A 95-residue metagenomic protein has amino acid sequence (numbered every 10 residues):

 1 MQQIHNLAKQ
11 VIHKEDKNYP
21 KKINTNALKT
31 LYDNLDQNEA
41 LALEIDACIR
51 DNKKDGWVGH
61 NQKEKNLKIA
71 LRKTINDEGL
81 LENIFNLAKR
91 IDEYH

Functional and structural regions predicted by a protein language model:
M1-H95: Catalytic cores and motor modules of nucleic-acid processing enzymes
